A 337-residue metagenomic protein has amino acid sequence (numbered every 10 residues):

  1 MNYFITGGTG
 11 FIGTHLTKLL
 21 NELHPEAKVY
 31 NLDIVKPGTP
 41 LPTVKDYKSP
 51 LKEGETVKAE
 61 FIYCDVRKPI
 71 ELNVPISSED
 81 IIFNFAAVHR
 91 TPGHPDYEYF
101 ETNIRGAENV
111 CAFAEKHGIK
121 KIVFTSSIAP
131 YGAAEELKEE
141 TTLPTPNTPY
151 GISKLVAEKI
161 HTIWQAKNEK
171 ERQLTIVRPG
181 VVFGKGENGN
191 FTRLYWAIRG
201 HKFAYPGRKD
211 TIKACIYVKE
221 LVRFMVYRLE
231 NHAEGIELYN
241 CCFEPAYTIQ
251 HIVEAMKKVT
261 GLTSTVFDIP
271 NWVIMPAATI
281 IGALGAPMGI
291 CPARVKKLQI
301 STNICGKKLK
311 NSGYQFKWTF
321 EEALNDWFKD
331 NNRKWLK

Functional and structural regions predicted by a protein language model:
Y3-L23: N-terminal Rossmann NAD(P)H-binding glycine-rich loop of SDR-like oxidoreductase domains
Y63-R105, N109, F113-K116, Y131: NAD(P)H-binding glycine-rich loop region in Rossmannoid oxidoreductase-like domains and their noncatalytic homologs
E101, R105, E135-V182, P206: Catalytic helix-loop patch of NAD(P)-dependent Rossmann-fold dehydrogenases
N109-P149: Conserved Rossmann-fold NAD(P)-dependent oxidoreductase catalytic core, especially the SDR/UDP-sugar
E187-R193, G207-E230, I236-N240: Substrate-positioning beta->alpha
V218, E254, A277-Q315: Conserved C-terminal active-site "lid" loop/helix of NAD(P)H-dependent oxidoreductases that clamps the redox cofactor
Y227-I290, N325-F328, K334-K337: Mid/C-terminal beta-alpha module of Rossmann-like enzyme folds, strongest in SDR-family dehydrogenases/epimerases
G306-N311, Q315-K337: Amphipathic terminal alpha-helices
